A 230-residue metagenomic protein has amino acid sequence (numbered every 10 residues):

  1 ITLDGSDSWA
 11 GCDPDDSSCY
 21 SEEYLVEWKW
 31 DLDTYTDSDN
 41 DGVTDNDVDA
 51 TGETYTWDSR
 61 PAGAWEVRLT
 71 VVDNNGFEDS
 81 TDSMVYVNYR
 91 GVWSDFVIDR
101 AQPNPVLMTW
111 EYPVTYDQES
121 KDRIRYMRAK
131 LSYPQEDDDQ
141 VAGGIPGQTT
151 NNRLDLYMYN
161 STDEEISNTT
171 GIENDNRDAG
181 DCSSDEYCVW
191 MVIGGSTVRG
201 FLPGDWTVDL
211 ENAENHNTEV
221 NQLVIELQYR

Functional and structural regions predicted by a protein language model:
D4-E22, S132-P134: Acidic, Ser/Thr
D16-W57: Surface-exposed, flexible coil segments in extracellular/virion-facing regions
V43-G52, D58, M158-R230: Noncatalytic accessory or regulatory domains flanking protease catalytic cores in secreted, cell-surface, and selected
W65, L69-V71: Hydrophobic/tyrosine-rich beta-strand signature of extracellular beta-sandwich/beta-rich modules, prominently
V72-F77: Short, solvent-exposed loop/turn segments at the edges of extracellular beta-sandwich modules
D79-V85, Q222-V224: Edge beta-strands of extracellular beta-sandwich domains
Y86-D95: Extracellular interdomain linker/stem segments of modular secreted and single-pass surface proteins
N104-N176: Acidic, Ser/Thr/Pro-rich low-complexity intrinsically disordered segments
